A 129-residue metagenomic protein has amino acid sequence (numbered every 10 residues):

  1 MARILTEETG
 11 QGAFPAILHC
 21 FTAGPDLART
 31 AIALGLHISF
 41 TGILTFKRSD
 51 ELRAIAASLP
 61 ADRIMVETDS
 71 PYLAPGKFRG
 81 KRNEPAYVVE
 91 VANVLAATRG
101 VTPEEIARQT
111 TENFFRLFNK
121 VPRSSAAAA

Functional and structural regions predicted by a protein language model:
M1-A2, L73, F114: Short, active-site-adjacent cap segments at secondary-structure transitions
M1-V66, P122-A129: Catalytic pocket-lining loop regions of alpha/beta-barrel enzymes, especially the amidohydrolase/enolase/GH5 lineages
H19, A31, D69, I106 (+1 more regions): Divalent metal-coordination and catalytic microenvironments
T22, K47-D50, R79-A86, V101: Residues at secondary-structure transition points
F40-I43, G76-R79, V94: Conserved short-loop catalytic and cofactor-binding motifs
F46, P71, T111: Positions that flank functional sites
D62-E84: Short acidic/histidine-rich active-site segments
A86-A129: Mid-to-C-terminal alpha-helical segments outside catalytic/metal-binding sites
